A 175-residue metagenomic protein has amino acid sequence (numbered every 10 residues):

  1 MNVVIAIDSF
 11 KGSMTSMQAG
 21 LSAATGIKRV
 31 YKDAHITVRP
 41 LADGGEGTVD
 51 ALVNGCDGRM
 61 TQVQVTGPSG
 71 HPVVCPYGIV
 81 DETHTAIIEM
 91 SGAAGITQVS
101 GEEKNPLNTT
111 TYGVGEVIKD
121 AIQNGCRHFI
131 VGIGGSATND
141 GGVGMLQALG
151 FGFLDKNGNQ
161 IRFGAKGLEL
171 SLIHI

Functional and structural regions predicted by a protein language model:
M1-V4: Extreme N-terminal starter segment of soluble prokaryotic enzymes
F10-S13, G26-V30, A51-R59, A121-N124 (+2 more regions): Change "in soluble alpha/beta enzymes" to "in soluble alpha/beta proteins
M17-A23, V131-G134, T138-G150: Short Gly/Thr/Asp-enriched flexible loops that form oxyanion-binding sites at enzyme active sites
T25-Q98: Glycine-rich nucleotide/cofactor/substrate-binding loop typically near the N-terminus or early in the first domain
M60-V65, G152-F163, L170: A glycine-rich helix N-cap at a beta->alpha junction
H71-A137: Anion-binding (especially nucleotide phosphate/pyrophosphate-binding) glycine-rich loop and adjoining beta-alpha core
I173-I175: Conserved small/polar residues in nucleotide/adenosyl-binding loops
